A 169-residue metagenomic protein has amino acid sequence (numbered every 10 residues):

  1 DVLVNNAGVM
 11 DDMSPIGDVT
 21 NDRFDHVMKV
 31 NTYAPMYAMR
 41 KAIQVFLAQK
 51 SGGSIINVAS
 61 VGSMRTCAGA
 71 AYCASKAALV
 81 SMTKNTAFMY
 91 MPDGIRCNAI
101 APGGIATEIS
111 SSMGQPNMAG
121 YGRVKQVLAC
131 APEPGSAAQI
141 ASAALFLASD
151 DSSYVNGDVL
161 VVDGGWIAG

Functional and structural regions predicted by a protein language model:
M10-M13, A144-L145, N156-G169: Short C-terminal tail/terminal secondary-structure segment of NAD(P)H-dependent dehydrogenase/reductase domains
S14-I16, R23-D25, V124-K125: Substrate-binding pocket helix/loop in short-chain dehydrogenase/reductase
M39, S75, T83: Active-site helix of classical SDR
S60: Residue(s) in the substrate-gating loop at a strand-loop-helix junction that position the organic substrate next
M91, R96, V155-G157: Short, small/polar-rich loop/turn modules that mediate ligand/substrate recognition or access, typified
P92, G103-A129, Q139, G169: A glycine/serine/threonine-rich, flexible loop-to-helix segment that serves as the NAD(P) cofactor-binding "lid"
A129-I140, D151: A conserved structural motif in NAD(P)-dependent oxidoreductases
